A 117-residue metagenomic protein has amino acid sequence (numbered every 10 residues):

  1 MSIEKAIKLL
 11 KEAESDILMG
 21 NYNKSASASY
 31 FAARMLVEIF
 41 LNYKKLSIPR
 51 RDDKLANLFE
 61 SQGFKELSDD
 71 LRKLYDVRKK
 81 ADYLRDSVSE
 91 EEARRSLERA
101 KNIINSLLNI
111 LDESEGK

Functional and structural regions predicted by a protein language model:
M1-K117: Terminal alpha-helical segments
